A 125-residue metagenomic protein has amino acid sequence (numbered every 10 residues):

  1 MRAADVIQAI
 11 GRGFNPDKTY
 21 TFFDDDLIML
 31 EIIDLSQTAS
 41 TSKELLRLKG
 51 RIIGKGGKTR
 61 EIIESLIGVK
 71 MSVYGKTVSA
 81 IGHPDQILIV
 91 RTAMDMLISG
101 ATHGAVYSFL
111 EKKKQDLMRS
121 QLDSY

Functional and structural regions predicted by a protein language model:
M1-Y125: RNA-contacting regions in translation and RNA-metabolism proteins, encompassing KH/S1 modules where present
